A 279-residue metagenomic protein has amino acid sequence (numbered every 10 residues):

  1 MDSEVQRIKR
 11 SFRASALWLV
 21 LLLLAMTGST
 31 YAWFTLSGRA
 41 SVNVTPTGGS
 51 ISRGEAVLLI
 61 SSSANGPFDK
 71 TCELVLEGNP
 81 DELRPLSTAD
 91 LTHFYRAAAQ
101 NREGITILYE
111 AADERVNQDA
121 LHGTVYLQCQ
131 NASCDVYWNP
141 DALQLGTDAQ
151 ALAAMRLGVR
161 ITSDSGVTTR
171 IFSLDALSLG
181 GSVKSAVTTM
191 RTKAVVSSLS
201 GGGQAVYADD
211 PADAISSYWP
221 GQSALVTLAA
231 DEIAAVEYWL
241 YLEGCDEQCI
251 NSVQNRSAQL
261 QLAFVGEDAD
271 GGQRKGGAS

Functional and structural regions predicted by a protein language model:
D2-L91, Q254-S279: Short, polar/proline-rich extracytoplasmic segments that appear immediately after membrane translocation
L36, A97-D148, L199-S279: C-terminal, structured domain-capping segment
T47-G48, N65, E77, E103 (+7 more regions): Feature targets compositionally biased, intrinsically disordered low-complexity regions with long contiguous runs
S52-R53, L58, K70, E82 (+8 more regions): Intrinsically disordered, low-complexity, compositionally biased regions/tails
R53-E73, V136-V159, S165: Surface-exposed binding patches on compact interaction domains or structured appendages
A56, C72-L74, D81-R84, A89-T92 (+6 more regions): Intrinsic-disorder/low-complexity peptide segments enriched for small residues
A64-T124: Extracytoplasmic/periplasmic/luminal assembly and interaction segments in envelope/secretory/respiratory proteins
D141-T227: Short helix-loop boundary/capping segments
